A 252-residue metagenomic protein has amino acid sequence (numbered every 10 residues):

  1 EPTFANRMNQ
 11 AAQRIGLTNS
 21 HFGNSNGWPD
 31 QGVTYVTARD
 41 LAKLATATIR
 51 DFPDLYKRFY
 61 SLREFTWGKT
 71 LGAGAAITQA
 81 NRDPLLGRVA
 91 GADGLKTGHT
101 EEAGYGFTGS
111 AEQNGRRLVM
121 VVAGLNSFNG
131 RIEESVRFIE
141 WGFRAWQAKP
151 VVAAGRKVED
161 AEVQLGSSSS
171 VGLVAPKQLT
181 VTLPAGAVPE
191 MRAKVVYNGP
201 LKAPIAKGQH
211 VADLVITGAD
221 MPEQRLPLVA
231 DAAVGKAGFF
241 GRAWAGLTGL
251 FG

Functional and structural regions predicted by a protein language model:
E1-H21: Short, charged, amphipathic alpha-helices and their helix-cap/turn boundaries
L17, H21, G32-Y35, R39-G252: Domain-terminus/edge residues, biased toward the C-terminal soluble/receptor-binding domains of extracytoplasmic
N26-G32: Conserved short loop/turn motifs at secondary-structure junctions
